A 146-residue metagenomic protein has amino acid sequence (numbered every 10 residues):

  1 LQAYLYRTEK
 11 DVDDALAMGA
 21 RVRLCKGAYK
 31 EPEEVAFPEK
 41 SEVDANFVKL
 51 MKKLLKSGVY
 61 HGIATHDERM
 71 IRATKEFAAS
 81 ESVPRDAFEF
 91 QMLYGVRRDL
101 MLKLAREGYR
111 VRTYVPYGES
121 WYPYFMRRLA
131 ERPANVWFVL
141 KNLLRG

Functional and structural regions predicted by a protein language model:
L1-G146: Positively charged, amphipathic and often flexible ligand-engagement surfaces
